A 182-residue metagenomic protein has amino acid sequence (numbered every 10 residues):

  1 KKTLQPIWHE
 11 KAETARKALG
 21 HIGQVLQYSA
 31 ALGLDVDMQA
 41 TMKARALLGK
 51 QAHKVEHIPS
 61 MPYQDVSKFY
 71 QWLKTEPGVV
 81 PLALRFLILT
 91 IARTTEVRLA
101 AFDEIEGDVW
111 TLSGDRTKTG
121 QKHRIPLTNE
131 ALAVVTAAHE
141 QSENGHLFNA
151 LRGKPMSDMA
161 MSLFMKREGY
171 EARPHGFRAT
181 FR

Functional and structural regions predicted by a protein language model:
K2, Q24-Q27, P126: Basic/aromatic DNA-contact patch characteristic of tyrosine site-specific recombinases
P6-G23, A31, D35-A100, K118 (+2 more regions): Basic, Lys/Arg- and aromatic-enriched nucleic-acid-binding interface segment
K11, S60-S67, P126-F181: Active-site/catalytic core of tyrosine-dependent DNA strand-transfer enzymes
V25-S29, V135-A138: Hydrophobic recognition helices of helix-based DNA-binding modules
V55, L112-T119, L132, G153-K154: Catalytic-site neighborhood detector that most strongly recognizes the C-terminal catalytic loop/helix of tyrosine
D103-V109, E171, H175: Short, polar N-cap/turn motifs at the start of nucleic acid-interacting alpha helices
V109, K122-P126: Well-ordered beta-strand positions in beta-sheet-rich domains
